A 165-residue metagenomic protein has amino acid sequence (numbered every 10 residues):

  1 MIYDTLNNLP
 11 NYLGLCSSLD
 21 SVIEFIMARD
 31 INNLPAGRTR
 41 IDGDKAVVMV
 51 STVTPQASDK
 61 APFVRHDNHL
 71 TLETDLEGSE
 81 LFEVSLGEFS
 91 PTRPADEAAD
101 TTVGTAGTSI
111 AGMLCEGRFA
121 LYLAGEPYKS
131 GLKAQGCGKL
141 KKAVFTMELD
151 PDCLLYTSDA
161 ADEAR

Functional and structural regions predicted by a protein language model:
M1-V50, K60-R65: A short, N-terminal "cap"/entry segment at the start of jelly-roll beta-barrel domains of the cupin/DSBH fold
M49-R65, E80, S85-F89: Conserved short histidine dyad/triad with adjacent acidic residue
N68-E80: Short, conserved beta-strand element in jelly-roll/cupin
S79-L114: A short beta-strand-loop-beta hairpin characteristic of the jelly-roll/cupin
F82-E83, Y128-G136: Short beta-strand His + acidic residue motifs that chelate non-heme Fe in jelly-roll/DSBH and cupin folds
L114-G131: Conserved metal-binding segment of the jelly-roll/cupin
L121, C137-D152: A short hydrophobic beta-strand segment most commonly corresponding to one strand of the jelly-roll/cupin
Y156-R165: Single conserved hydrophobic/aromatic residue that forms the stacking wall/gate of nucleotide- or nucleobase-binding
